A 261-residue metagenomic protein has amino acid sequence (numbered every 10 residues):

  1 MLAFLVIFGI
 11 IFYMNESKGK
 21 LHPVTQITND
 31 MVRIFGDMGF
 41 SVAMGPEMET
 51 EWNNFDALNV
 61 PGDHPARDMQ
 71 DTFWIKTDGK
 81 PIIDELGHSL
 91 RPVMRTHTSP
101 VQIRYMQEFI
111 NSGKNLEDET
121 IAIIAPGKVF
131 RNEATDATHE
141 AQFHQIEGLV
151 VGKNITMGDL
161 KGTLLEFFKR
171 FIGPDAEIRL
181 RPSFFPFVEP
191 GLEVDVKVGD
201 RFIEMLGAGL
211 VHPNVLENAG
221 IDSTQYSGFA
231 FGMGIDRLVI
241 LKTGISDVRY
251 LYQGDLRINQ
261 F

Functional and structural regions predicted by a protein language model:
I7-I11: Short, positively charged and aromatic/hydrophobic N-terminal segments
Y13-F261: TRNA-recognition modules of translation machinery and tRNA-sensing kinases, especially anticodon-binding
